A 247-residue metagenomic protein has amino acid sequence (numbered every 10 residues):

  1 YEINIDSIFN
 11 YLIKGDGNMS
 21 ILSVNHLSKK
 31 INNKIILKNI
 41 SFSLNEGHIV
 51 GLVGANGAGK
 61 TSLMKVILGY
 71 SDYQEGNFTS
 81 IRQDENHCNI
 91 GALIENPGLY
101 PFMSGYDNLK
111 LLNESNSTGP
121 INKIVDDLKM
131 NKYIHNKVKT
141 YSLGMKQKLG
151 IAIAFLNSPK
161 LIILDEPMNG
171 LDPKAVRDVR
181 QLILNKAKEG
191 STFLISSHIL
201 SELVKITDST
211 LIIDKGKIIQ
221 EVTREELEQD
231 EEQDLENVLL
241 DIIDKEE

Functional and structural regions predicted by a protein language model:
L22-V24, L37: Conserved structural motif at the start of ABC-family nucleotide-binding domains
V53-A55: The feature captures the beta-strand-to-loop junction immediately N-terminal to the Walker
L68: Helix-to-loop junction immediately C-terminal to a conserved catalytic motif
K110, T118-I134: Conserved ABC ATPase "signature" region
I162-E166: Catalytic Walker B motif of ABC-type/P-loop ATPase nucleotide-binding domains
